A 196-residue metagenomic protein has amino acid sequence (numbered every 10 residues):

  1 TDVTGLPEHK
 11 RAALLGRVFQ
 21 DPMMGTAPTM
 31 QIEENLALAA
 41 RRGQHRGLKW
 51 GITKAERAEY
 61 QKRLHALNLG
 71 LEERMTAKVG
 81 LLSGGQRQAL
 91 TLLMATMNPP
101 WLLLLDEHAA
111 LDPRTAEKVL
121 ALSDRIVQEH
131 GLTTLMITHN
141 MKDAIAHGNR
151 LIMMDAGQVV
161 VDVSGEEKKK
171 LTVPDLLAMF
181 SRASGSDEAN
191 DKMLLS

Functional and structural regions predicted by a protein language model:
T1-A13, G51, G165-E167: ABC ATPase NBD Q-loop/coupling interface
G5, R63-L81: Conserved ABC nucleotide-binding domain
M30-R42: Q-loop/switch helix immediately C-terminal to the Walker
T96-W101: A short, proline-enriched helix->beta-strand linker immediately N-terminal to the Walker B motif in ABC-type P-loop
P113-T115: Helix N-cap at the start of a conserved alpha-helix in ABC-type nucleotide-binding domains
E117-H130: Helical segment within the ABC ATPase nucleotide-binding domain
T138-H139: H-loop/switch region of ABC-family ATPase nucleotide-binding domains
Q158-S184: Conserved beta-strand-loop-alpha-helix hinge in the C-terminal portion of ABC ATPase nucleotide-binding domains
